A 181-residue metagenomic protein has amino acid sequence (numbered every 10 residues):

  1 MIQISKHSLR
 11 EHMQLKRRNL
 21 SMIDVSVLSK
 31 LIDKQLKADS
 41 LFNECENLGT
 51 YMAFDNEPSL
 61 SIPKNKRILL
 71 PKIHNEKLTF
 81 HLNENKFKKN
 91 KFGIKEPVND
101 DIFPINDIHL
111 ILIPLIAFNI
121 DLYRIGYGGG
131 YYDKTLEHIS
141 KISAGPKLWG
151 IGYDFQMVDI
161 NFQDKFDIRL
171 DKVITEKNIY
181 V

Functional and structural regions predicted by a protein language model:
M1-D107: N-terminal active-site beta-alpha-beta segment that forms phosphate/nucleotide-binding and substrate-recognition loops
I2-I4, S8, N106-I111, I120-Y123 (+1 more regions): Surface-exposed, charge/polar-rich loops and edge strands
M13, I68, L112, G128 (+1 more regions): Residue-level signal for inorganic ion chemistry
D55-N56, N75, A117-F118, F155-Q156: Short, solvent-exposed loop/turn segments at secondary-structure junctions
E76-L82, Y123-I125, L148: Short, well-ordered strand-loop elements centered on a beta-strand within folded domains, enriched for acidic residues
K95, P114-A117: A structured binding-face within diverse protein domains that lines the active/interaction site
Y127-D133: Charged helix-capping and loop-helix junction motifs
